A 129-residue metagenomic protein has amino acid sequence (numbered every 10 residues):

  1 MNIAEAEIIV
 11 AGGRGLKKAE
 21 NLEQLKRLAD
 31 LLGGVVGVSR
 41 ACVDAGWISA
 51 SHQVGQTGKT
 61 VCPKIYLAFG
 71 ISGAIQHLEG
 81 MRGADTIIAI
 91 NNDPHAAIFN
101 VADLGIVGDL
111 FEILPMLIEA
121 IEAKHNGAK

Functional and structural regions predicted by a protein language model:
M1-K129: N-terminal glycine-rich FAD/FM-binding segment characteristic of electron-transfer flavoproteins
